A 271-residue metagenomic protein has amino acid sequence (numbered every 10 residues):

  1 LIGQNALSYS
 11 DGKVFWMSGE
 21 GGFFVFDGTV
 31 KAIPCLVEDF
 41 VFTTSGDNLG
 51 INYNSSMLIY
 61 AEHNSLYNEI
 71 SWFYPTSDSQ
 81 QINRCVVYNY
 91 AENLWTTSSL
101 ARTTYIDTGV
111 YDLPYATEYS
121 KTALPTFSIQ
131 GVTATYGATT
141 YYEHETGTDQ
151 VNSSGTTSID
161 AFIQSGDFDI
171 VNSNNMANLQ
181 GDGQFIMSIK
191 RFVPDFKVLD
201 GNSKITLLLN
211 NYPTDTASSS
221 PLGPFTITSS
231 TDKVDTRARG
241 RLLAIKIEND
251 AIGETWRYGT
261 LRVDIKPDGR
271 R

Functional and structural regions predicted by a protein language model:
L1-R271: Beta-sheet repeat architectures centered on beta-propellers
